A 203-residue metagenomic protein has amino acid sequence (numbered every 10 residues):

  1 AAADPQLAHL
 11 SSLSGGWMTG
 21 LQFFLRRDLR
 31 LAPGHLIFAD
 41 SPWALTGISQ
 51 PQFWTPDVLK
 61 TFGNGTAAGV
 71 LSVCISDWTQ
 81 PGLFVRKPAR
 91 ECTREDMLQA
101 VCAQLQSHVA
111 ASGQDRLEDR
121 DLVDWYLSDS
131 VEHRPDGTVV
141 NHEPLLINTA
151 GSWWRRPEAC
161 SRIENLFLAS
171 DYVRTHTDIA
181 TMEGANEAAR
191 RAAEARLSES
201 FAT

Functional and structural regions predicted by a protein language model:
A1-R156, R162-E187, E194, S200-F201: C-terminal segments that line or cap access tunnels to active or ligand-binding sites in enzymes and enzyme-associated
